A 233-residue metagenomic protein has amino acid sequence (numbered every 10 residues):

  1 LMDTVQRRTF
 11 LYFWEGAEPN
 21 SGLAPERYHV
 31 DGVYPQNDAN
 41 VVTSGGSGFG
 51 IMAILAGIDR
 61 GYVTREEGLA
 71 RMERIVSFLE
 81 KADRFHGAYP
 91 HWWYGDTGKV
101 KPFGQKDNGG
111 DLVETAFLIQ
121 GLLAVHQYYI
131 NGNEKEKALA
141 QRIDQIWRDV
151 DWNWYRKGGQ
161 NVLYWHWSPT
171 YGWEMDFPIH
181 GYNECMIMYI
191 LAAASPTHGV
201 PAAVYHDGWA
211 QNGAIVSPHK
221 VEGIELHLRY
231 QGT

Functional and structural regions predicted by a protein language model:
L1-T233: Ser/Thr/Asn(+Pro)-rich, low-complexity disordered segments
